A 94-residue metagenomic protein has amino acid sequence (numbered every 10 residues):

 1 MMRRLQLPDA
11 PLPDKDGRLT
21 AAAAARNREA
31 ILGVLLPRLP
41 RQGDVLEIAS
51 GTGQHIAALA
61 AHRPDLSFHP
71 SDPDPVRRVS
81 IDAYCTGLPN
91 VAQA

Functional and structural regions predicted by a protein language model:
M2-P40: Class I SAM-dependent methyltransferase Rossmann-like catalytic core, especially the SAM/SAH-binding loop
R18, A22, S50, S71-D72: Conserved residues at beta->alpha junctions
T20, Q42-G43, A92-Q93: Acidic/glycine-enriched edge-of-secondary-structure segments
A23-N27, G51, V76: Soluble or luminal CAZymes and related metallo-dependent hydrolases
Q42-G51: Conserved class I S-adenosyl-L-methionine
Q54-Q93: Class I SAM-dependent methyltransferase SAM/SAH-binding core
